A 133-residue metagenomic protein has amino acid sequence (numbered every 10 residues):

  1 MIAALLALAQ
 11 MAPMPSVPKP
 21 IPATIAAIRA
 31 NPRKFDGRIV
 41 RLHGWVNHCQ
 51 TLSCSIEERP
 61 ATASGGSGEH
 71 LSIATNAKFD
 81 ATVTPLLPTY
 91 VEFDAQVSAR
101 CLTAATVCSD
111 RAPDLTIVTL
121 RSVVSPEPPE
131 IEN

Functional and structural regions predicted by a protein language model:
I2-Q10: Sec-dependent N-terminal signal peptides
Q10-N133: OB-fold and OB-like single-stranded nucleic-acid-recognition modules and their adjacent interaction interfaces
